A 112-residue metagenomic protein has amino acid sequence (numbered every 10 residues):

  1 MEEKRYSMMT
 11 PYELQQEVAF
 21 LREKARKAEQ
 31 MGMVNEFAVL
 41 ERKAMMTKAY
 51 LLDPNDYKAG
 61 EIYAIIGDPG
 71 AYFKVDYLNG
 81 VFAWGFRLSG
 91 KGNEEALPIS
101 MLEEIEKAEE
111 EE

Functional and structural regions predicted by a protein language model:
S7-R22: Short amphipathic alpha-helical heptad-repeat segments
A19-E61: Mixed-charge, Lys/Arg-rich low-complexity intrinsically disordered regions
N55-E112: Domain-scale macromolecular recognition modules
